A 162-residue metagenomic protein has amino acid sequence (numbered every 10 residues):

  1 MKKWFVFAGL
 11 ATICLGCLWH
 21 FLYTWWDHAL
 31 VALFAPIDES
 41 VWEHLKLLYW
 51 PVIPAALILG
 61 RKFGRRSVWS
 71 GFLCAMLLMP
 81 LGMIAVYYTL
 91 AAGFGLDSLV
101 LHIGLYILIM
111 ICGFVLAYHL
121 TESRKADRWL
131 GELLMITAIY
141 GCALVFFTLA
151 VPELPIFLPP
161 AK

Functional and structural regions predicted by a protein language model:
M1-A8: N-terminal membrane topogenic signal
A11-D27, V145-A150: Alpha-helical transmembrane segments of multi-pass membrane proteins
T12, L47-L59, I107-Y118: Hydrophobic cores of alpha-helical transmembrane segments in multi-pass inner/ER membrane proteins, independent
L15-H20, A55, G71-A91: Small-polar-interrupted transmembrane alpha-helices in polytopic inner-membrane proteins
L33-L47: Short aromatic-rich membrane-water interface segments that cap or initiate transmembrane helices in multi-pass membrane
M79-M83, H102-Y118, Y140: Hydrophobic alpha-helical membrane segments
T89-V100: Membrane-interface helix caps and helix-loop-helix hairpins in membrane proteins
F146-K162: Juxtamembrane boundary at the C-terminal end of a transmembrane helix
